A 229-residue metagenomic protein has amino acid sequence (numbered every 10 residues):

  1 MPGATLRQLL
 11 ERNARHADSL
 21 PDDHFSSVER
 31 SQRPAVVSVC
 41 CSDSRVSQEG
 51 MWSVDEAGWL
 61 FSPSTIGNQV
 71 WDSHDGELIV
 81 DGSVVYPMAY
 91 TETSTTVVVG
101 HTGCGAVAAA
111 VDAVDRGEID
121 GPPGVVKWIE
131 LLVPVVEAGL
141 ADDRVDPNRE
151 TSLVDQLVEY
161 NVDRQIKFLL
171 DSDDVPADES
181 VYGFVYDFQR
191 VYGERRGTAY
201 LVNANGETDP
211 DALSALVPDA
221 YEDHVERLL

Functional and structural regions predicted by a protein language model:
P2-A35, D43, N68-G76, T91 (+1 more regions): Divalent-metal-activated hydrolytic enzyme cores
V37-C40, F61-S62: Short, conserved beta-strand segments within well-ordered enzyme catalytic domains that often line or immediately flank
S38, V98, G183: Divalent metal-coordination and catalytic microenvironments
S42-R45, H101-A106: Gly/Ser/Thr-rich loops at beta-strand to alpha-helix junctions that form or flank small-molecule/cofactor-binding
V46-I66: Catalytic core of membrane glycerolipid acyltransferases/transacylases, capturing the structured, soluble-facing
V46-W52, Y86-P87, D171-D174: Short amphipathic alpha-helices and their capping/turn segments at secondary-structure boundaries
F61-P87: Glycine-rich oxoanion-binding loops at beta->alpha junctions
A89-T102: Ordered, amphipathic secondary-structure segments that act as subunit-interaction surfaces in large macromolecular
